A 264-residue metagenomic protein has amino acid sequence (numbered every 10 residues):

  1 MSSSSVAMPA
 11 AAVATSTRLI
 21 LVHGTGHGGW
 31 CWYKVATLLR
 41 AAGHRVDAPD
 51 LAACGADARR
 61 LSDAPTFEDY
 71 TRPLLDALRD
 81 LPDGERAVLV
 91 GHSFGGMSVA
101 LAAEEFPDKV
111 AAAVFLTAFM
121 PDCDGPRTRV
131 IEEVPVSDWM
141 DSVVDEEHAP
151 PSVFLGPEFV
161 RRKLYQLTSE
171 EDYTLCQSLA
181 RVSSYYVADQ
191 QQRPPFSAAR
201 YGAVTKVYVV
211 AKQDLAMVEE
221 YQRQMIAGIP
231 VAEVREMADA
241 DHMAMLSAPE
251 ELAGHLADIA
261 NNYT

Functional and structural regions predicted by a protein language model:
M1-T17, A64, D258-T264: Eukaryotic N-terminal low-complexity, Ser/Thr- and Lys/Arg-rich leader segments that predominantly function as
A12, E171-T174, S178-M245, P249 (+2 more regions): Conserved serine/cysteine hydrolase catalytic core
V13-A58, R79-D80, E85-V88, M97: Conserved HGGG/HGGXW glycine-rich cap/lid loop of the alpha/beta-hydrolase fold
L21-T25, H92-S93, A118, A211: Glycine-rich His-Gly loop
R45-D47, L51-V88, L101-P107, R127-E133: Active-site loop/oxyanion-hole signature of alpha/beta-hydrolase fold enzymes
G91-L101: Glycine-rich nucleophile elbow surrounding the catalytic serine of serine-hydrolase chemistry
E104, D108-P157, V187-Q192, V218: Flexible "cap/lid" loop of the alpha/beta hydrolase fold
